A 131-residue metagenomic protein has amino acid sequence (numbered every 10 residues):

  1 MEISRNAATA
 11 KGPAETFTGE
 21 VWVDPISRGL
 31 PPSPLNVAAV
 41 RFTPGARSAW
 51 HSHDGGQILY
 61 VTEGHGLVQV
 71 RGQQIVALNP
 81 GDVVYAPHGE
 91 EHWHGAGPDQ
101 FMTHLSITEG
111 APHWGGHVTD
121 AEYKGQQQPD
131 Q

Functional and structural regions predicted by a protein language model:
M1-L35, W114-Q131: A short, N-terminal "cap"/entry segment at the start of jelly-roll beta-barrel domains of the cupin/DSBH fold
W22-P25, N36-H53, H88: Conserved short histidine dyad/triad with adjacent acidic residue
V37, I58, Y85, D99-H117: A short hydrophobic beta-strand segment most commonly corresponding to one strand of the jelly-roll/cupin
A39-T43, S52-V68, I107-E109: Short, conserved beta-strand element in jelly-roll/cupin
A46, D54-G55, Q74, E90 (+2 more regions): A generic "binding-loop/recognition-motif" signal
S48-W50, V68-Q69, A86, E91-P98: Short beta-strand His + acidic residue motifs that chelate non-heme Fe in jelly-roll/DSBH and cupin folds
G72-H88: Short acidic-glycine-tyrosine-enriched beta hairpin
